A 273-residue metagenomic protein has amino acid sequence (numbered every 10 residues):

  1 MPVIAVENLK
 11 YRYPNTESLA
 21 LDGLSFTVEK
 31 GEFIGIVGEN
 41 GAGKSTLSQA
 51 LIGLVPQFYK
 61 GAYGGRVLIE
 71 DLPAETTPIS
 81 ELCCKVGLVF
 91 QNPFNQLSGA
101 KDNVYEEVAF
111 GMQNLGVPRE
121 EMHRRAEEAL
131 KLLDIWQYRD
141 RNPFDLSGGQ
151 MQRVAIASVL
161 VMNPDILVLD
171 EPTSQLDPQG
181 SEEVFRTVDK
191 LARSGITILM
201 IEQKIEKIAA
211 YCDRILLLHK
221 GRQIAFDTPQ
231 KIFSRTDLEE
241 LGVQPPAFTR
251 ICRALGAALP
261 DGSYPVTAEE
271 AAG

Functional and structural regions predicted by a protein language model:
V37-E39: The feature captures the beta-strand-to-loop junction immediately N-terminal to the Walker
A109, Q113, E120-Y138: Conserved ABC ATPase "signature" region
N142-L146, Q150: Conserved ABC ATPase signature
L167-D170: Catalytic Walker B motif of ABC-type/P-loop ATPase nucleotide-binding domains
E202-Q203: H-loop/switch region of ABC-family ATPase nucleotide-binding domains
K220-G221: Conserved ABC ATPase "signature" C-loop
S234-G273: ABC ATPase nucleotide-binding domains
